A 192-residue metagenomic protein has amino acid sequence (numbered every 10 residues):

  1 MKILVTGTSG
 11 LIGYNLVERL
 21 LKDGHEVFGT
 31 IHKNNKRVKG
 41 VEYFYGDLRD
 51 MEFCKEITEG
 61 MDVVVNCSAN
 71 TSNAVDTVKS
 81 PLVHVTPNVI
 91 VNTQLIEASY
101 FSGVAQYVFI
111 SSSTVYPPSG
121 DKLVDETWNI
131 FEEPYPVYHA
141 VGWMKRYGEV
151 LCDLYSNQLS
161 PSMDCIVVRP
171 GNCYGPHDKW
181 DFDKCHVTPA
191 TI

Functional and structural regions predicted by a protein language model:
I3-D23: N-terminal Rossmann NAD(P)H-binding glycine-rich loop of SDR-like oxidoreductase domains
H25-H32: Conserved glycine-rich Rossmann-like NAD(P)H-binding loop of the short-chain dehydrogenase/reductase
N35, Y45-N88, F101: NAD(P)H-binding glycine-rich loop region in Rossmannoid oxidoreductase-like domains and their noncatalytic homologs
N66, T93-Y138, Q158, M163-I166: Conserved Rossmann-fold NAD(P)-dependent oxidoreductase catalytic core, especially the SDR/UDP-sugar
A74-L82, P118-L123, H177-W180: Conserved catalytic-core motifs of eukaryotic protein kinase domains, centered on the activation segment
H84-N92, V108-S111, M144-K145: Short alpha-helix in the Rossmann-fold core of NAD(P)-dependent oxidoreductases
V115-P117, H139-A140, M163-T188: Flexible, glycine-rich beta-alpha linker
P136-R169, I192: Active-site Tyr-X1-5-Lys
